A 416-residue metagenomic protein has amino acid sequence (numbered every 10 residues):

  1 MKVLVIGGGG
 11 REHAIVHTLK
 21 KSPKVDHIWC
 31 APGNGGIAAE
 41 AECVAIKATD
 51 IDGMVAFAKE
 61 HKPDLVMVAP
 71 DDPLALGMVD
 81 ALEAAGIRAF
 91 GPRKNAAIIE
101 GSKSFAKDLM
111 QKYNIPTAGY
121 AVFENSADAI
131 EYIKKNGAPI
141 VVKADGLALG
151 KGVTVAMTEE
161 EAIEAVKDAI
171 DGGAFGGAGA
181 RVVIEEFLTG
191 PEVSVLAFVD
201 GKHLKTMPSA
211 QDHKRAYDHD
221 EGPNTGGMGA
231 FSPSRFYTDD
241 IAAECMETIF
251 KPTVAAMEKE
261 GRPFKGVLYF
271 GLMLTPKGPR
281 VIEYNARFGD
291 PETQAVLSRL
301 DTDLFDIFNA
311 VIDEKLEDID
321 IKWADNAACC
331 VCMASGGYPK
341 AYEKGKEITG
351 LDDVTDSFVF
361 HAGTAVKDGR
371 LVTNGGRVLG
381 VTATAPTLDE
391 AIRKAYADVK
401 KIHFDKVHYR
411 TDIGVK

Functional and structural regions predicted by a protein language model:
M1-K94: ATP-binding N-terminal substructure of ATP-dependent carboxylate-amine bond-forming enzymes
K21, G36-A38, E60, F90 (+13 more regions): Solvent-exposed alpha-helices and their adjacent loops that cap or buttress functional pockets in soluble metabolic
C43-T49, A121-N125, A156: Short acidic-hydrophobic, aromatic-tinged amphipathic segments that line or gate anion-handling sites
F90-G152: A conserved helix-loop-beta module that forms one wall/lid of the active-site cleft in ATP-utilizing catalytic domains
V153-T293: Internal nucleotide-binding/catalytic subdomain
M246-L268, N285-V354: Active-site "cap" helix and flanking loop/linker of ATP-utilizing ligase/carboxylase catalytic domains
A310-K416: Peripheral (often C-terminal) accessory segments that flank ATP-dependent C-N-forming ligase machineries
